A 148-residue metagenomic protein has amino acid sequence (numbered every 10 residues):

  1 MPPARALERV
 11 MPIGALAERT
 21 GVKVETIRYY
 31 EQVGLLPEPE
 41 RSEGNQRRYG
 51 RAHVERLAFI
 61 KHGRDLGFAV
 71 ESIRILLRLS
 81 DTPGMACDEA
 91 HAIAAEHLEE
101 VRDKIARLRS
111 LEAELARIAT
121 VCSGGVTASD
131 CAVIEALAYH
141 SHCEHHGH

Functional and structural regions predicted by a protein language model:
M1-L7, M85-H148: C-terminal regulatory/oligomerization modules of transcriptional regulators
M1-R78: Basic helix-turn-helix/winged-helix DNA-binding cores and closely related short helical interaction motifs
E18, E43, R56, G67 (+3 more regions): A broad, structure-centric signal for solvent-exposed, well-ordered loop/edge residues that line or flank functional
K61-R64, S80, H97, C122: Alpha-helix boundary/capping residues
R74-D88: Short, charged, low-complexity amphipathic alpha-helix
